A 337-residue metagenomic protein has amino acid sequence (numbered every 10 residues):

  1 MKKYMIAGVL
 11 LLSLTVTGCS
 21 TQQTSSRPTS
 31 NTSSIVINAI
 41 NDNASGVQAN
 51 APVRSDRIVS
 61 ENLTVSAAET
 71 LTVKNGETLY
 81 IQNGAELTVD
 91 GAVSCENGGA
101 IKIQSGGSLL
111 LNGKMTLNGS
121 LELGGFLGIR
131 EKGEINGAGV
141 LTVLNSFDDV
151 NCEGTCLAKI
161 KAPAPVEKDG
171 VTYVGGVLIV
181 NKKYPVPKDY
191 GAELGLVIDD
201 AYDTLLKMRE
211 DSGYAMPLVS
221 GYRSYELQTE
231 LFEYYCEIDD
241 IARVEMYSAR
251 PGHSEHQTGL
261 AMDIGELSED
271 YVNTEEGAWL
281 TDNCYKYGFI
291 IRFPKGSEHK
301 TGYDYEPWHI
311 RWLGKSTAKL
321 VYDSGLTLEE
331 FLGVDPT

Functional and structural regions predicted by a protein language model:
M1-Y4: Positively charged n-region of N-terminal signal peptides that target proteins for export
T15-G18: C-terminal motif of bacterial Sec signal peptides marking the signal peptidase cleavage site
S20, T155-T337: Extracytoplasmic cell-surface/polysaccharide-interacting catalytic and binding patches
S20-I37: Short, low-complexity, disordered segments immediately C-terminal to signal peptides in bacterial exported proteins
S30, R54, P165-E167: Intrinsically disordered, low-complexity segments enriched in proline/serine/threonine
N38-K159: Extracellular beta-strand-rich, repetitive "passenger/adhesive" scaffolds that bind or process carbohydrates
